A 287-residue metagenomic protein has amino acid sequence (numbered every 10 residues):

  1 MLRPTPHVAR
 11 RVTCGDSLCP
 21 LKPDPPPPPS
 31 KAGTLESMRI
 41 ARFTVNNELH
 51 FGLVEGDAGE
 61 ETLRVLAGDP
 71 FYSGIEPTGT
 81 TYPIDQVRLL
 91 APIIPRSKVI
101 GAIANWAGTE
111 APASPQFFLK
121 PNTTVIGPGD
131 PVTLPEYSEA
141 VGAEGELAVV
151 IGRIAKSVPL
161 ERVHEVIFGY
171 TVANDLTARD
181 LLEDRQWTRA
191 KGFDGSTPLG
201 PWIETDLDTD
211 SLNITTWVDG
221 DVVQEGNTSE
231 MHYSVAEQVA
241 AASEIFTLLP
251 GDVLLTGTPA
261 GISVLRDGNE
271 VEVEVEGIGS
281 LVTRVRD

Functional and structural regions predicted by a protein language model:
L2-P6, V12-T13, L18, K22-P23 (+1 more regions): Short polybasic linear motifs
S30-P115, L207-T209, T215-W217, E272-E274: N-terminal non-catalytic cap/leader segment that marks the start of a structured domain
R42, G79-D85, T109-P112, R179-D287: Catalytic-pocket segment enriched in acidic/His residues
L89-A91, G108, V132-V141, A155-R162 (+3 more regions): A generic local secondary-structure boundary/capping motif
A91-P92, K98, E139-V141, A240 (+2 more regions): Residue "hotspots" at secondary-structure boundaries inside conserved domains
I94, G101, G127, G142-E144 (+2 more regions): Residue-level recognition of short, solvent-exposed, well-ordered loop/turn junctions that link secondary-structure
P115-P128, A143, E272-E276: Structural signature of FAD isoalloxazine-binding scaffolds in flavoprotein oxidoreductases
